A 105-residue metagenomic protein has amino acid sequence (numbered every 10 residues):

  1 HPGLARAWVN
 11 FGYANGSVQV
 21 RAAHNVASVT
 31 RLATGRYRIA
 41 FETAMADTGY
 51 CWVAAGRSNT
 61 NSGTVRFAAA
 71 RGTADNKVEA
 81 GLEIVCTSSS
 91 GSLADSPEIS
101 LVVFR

Functional and structural regions predicted by a protein language model:
H1-D47, D75-R105: Extracellular receptor-binding modules and their adjoining Ser/Thr/Gly/Asp/Asn-rich linkers
A46-K77: Terminal beta-strand-rich extracellular "head" domains that mediate receptor/glycan or other ligand binding
